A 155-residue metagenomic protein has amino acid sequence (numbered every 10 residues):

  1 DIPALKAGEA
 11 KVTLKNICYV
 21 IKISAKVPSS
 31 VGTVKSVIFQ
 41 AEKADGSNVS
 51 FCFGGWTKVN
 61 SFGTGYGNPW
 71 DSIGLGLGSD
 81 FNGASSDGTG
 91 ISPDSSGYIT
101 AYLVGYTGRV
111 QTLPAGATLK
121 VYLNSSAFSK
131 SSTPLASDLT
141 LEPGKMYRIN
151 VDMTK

Functional and structural regions predicted by a protein language model:
D1-N16, K26-P28, P134-K155: Extracellular beta-sheet/turn segments enriched in Thr/Pro/Gly and aliphatic residues
Y19-I21: Structural beta-strand segments of beta-rich domains
S24-S36: Secondary-structure boundary elements
T33-P143, M153: Tryptophan-paired
